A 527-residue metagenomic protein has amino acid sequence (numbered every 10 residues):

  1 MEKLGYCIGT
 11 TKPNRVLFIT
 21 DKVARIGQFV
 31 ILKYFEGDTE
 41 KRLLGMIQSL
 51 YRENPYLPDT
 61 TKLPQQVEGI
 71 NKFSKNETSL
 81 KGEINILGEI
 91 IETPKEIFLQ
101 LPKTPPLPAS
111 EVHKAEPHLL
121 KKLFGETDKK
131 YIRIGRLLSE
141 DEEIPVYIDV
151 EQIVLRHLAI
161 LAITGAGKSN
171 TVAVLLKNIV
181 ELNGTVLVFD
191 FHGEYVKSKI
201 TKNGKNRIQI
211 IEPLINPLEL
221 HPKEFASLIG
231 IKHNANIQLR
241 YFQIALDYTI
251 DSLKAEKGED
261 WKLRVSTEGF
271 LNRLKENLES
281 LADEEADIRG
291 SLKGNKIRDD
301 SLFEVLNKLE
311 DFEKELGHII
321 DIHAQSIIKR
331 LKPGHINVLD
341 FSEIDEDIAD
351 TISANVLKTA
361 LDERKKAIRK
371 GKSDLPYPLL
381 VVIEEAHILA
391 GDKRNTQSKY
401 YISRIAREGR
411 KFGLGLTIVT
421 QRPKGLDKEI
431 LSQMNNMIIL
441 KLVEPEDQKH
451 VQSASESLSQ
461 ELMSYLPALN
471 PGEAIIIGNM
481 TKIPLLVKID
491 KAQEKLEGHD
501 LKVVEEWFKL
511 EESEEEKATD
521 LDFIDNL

Functional and structural regions predicted by a protein language model:
M1-L161, L175, L375-Y377: Basic- and hydrophobic-enriched, low-structure N-terminal and domain-boundary segments that flank ATP-binding catalytic
Y51-E53, G88-I91, H192-V196, E343-E346 (+5 more regions): Conserved nucleotide-binding/hydrolysis micro-motifs of P-loop NTPases
K129-I211, K428, I476, E506-F508 (+1 more regions): Glycine-rich phosphate-binding loop of nucleotide-binding enzymes
L158, L339, T417: Conserved beta-strand position immediately N-terminal to the Walker
N183-L187, P333-I336, P376-L380, F412-T417: Loop/turn-to-beta-strand initiation segments
G193, K197-K199, P217-R404, A474 (+1 more regions): P-loop NTPase motor domains
L228-I231, I405-K488: Conserved ATP-driven motor cores of ASCE-family P-loop NTPases powering translocation/secretion/packaging/pilus
G472-L527: Conserved P-loop NTPase motor module
